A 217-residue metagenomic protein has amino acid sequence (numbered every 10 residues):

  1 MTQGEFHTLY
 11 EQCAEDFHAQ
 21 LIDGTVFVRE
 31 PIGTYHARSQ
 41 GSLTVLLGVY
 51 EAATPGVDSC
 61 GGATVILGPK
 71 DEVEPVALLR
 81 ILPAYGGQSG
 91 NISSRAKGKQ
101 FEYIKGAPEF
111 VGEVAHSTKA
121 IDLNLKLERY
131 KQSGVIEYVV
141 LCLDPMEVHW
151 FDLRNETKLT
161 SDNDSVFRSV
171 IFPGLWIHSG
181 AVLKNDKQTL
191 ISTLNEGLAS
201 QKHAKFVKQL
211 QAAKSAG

Functional and structural regions predicted by a protein language model:
M1-G217: Gly/Pro/Ser/Thr-rich low-complexity, intrinsically disordered segments predominantly at protein N-termini
